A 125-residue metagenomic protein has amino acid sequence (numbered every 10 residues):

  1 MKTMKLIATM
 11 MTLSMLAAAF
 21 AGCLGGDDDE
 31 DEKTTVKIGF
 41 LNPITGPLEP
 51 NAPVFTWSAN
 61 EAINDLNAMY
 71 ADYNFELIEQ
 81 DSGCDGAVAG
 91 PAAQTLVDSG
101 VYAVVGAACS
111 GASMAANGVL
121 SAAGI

Functional and structural regions predicted by a protein language model:
M1-V36: Secretory targeting signatures
K33, P50-W57, D65-I125: Beta-alpha junction/loop-to-helix N-cap segments that form part of ligand/metal-binding clefts
G39-L41: Short, well-ordered beta-strand segments
P43-G46: Structural beta->alpha junctions
A62: Short aromatic-acidic-glycine turn motif
